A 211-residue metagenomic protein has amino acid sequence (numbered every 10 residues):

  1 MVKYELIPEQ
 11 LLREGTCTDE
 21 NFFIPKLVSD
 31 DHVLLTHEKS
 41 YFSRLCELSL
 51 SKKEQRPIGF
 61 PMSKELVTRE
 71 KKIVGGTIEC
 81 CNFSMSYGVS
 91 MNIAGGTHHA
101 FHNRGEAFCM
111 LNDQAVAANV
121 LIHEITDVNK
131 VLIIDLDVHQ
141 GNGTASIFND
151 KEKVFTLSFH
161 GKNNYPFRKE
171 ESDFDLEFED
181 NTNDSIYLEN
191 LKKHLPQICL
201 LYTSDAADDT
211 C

Functional and structural regions predicted by a protein language model:
M1-D127, V154, G161-N164, Y187-L201: An acidic/histidine-cluster motif and surrounding catalytic segment that typifies divalent-metal-assisted enzyme active
F23, M91, L132-I134, F155-L157 (+1 more regions): Hydrophobic/aromatic beta-strand patches that form the interior of the parallel beta-sheet core in alpha/beta enzyme
E106, H139, N183: Glycine-/small-residue-rich active-site loops that bind phosphorylated ligands and cofactors
I122-T126, K130-V138: Well-ordered alpha/beta subsegment
V138-H139, G143-D173, E177: Glycine-rich phosphate/diphosphate-binding loop of Rossmann-like nucleotide-binding domains
S172-K193: Active-site rim loops that border cofactor/substrate pockets in soluble metabolic enzymes
Y202-C211: Single conserved hydrophobic/aromatic residue that forms the stacking wall/gate of nucleotide- or nucleobase-binding
